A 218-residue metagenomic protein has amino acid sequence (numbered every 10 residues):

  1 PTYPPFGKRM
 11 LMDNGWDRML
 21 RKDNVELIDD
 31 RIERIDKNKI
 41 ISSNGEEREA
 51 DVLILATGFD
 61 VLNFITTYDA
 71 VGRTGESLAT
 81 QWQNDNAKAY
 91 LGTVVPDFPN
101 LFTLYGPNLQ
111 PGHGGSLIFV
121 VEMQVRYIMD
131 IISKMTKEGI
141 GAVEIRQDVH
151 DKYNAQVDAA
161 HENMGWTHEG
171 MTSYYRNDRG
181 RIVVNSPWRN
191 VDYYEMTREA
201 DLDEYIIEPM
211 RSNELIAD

Functional and structural regions predicted by a protein language model:
P1-D218: N-terminal FAD-binding dinucleotide-binding subdomain shared by FAD-dependent oxidases/monooxygenases
